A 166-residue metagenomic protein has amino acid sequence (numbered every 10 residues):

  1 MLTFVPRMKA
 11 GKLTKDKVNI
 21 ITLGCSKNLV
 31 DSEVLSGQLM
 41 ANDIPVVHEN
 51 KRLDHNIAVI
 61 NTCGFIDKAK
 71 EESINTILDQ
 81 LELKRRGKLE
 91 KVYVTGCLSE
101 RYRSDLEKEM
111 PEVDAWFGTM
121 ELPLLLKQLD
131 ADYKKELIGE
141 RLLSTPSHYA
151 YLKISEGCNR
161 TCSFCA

Functional and structural regions predicted by a protein language model:
L2-A166: Proteins enriched for Cys/Gly/acidic motifs involved in redox and nucleic-acid/cofactor modification
